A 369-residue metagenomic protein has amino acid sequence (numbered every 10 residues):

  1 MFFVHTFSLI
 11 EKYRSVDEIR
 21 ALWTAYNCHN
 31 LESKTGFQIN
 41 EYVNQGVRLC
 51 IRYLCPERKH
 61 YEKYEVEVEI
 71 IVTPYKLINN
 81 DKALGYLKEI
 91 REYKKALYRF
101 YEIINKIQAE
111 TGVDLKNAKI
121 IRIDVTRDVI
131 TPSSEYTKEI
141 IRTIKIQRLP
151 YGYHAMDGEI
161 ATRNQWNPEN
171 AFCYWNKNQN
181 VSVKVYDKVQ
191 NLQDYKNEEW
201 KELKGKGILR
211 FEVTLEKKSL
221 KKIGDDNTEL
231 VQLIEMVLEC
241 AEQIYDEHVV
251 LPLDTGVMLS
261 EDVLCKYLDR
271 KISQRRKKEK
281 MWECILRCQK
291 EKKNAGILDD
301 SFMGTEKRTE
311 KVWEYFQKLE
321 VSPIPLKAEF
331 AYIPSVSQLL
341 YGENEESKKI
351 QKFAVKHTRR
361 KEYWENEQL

Functional and structural regions predicted by a protein language model:
M1-D299, V321-L369: Structured, helix-rich domain cores that form ligand/interaction pockets
C284, A295, D300-S301, T305-Q317: Helix-turn-helix DNA-binding segment
